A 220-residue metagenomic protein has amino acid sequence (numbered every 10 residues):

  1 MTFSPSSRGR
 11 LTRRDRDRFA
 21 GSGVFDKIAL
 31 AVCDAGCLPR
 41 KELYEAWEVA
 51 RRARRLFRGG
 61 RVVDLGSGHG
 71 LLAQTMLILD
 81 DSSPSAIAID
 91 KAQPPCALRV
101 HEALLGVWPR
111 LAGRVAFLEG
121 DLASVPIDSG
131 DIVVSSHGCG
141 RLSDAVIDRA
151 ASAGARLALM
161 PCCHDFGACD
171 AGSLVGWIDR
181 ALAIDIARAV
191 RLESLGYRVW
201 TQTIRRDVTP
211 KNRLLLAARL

Functional and structural regions predicted by a protein language model:
M1-L220: Class I S-adenosyl-L-methionine
